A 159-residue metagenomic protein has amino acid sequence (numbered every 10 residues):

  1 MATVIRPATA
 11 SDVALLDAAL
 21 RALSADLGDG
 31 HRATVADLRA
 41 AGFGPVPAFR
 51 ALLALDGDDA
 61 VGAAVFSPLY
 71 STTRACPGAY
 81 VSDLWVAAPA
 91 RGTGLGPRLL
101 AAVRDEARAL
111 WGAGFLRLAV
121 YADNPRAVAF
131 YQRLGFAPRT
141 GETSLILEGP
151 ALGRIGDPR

Functional and structural regions predicted by a protein language model:
A2-V4: Extreme N-terminal starter segment of soluble prokaryotic enzymes
P7-C76, S82, A87, L100-A101 (+4 more regions): Acetyl-CoA-dependent GNAT
L15, Y80, R126, S144: Amphipathic alpha-helical recognition patches that constitute DNA-binding helices
A87-P89, T93, A122-D123: Active-site acidic-Proline motif in GNAT/NAT acetyltransferases
P97, A122-G141, L147: Conserved active-site alpha-helix within GNAT-family acetyltransferase domains
A109, T143-R159: Terminal substrate-recognition subdomain of acyl/acetyltransferases
A109-A119: Conserved GNAT acetyl-CoA-binding A-motif
